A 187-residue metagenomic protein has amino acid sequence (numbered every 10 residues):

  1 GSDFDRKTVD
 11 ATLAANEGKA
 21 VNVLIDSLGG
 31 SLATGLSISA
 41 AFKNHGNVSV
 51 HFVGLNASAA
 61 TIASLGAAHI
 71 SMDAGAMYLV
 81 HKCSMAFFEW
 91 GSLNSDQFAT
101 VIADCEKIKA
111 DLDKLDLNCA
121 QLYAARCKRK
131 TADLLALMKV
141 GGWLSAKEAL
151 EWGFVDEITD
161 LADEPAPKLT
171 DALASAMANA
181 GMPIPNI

Functional and structural regions predicted by a protein language model:
G1-I62, G66-I187: N-terminal organellar transit peptides
